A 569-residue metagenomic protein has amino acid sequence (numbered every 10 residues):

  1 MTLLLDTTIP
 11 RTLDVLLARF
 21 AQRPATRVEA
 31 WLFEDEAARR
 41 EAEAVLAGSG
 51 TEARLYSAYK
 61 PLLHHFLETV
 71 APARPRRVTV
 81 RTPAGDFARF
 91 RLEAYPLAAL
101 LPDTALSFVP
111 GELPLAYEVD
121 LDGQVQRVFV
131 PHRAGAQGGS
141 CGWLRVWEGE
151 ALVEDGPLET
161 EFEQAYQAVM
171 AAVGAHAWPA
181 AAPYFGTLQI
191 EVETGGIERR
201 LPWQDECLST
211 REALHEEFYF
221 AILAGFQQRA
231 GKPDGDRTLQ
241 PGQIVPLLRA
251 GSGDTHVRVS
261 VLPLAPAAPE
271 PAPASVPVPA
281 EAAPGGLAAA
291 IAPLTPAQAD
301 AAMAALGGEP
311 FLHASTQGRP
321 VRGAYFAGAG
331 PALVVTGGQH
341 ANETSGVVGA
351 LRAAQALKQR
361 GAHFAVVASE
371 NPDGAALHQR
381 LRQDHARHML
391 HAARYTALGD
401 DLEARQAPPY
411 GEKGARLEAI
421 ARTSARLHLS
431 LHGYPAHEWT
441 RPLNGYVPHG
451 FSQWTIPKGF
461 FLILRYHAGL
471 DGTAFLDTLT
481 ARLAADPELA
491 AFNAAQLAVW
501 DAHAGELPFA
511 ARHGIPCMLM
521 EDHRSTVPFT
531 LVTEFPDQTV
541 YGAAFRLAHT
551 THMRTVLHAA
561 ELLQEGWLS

Functional and structural regions predicted by a protein language model:
M1-P293, R422-T423, P442-S569: C-terminal accessory segments enriched in acidic
P277-G330: Soluble metallo-hydrolase cores and metallopeptidase-like ectodomains found primarily in the secretory/periplasmic
P310, R322-G323, R416-L417, M518-D522: Generic recognition of flexible, low-complexity loop/linker segments
G330-A332, P528: Conserved catalytic motifs of the protein kinase core domain
P331, T344-G349, Q359-L470: Active-site/substrate-binding loop(s) of hydrolase catalytic cores
V334-G337: Short hydrophobic beta-strand that contains or immediately precedes a catalytic carboxylate
S345-A354, K358-P408, F509-S569: Mobile, glycine- and charge-enriched loop segments and immediately flanking short secondary-structure elements within
